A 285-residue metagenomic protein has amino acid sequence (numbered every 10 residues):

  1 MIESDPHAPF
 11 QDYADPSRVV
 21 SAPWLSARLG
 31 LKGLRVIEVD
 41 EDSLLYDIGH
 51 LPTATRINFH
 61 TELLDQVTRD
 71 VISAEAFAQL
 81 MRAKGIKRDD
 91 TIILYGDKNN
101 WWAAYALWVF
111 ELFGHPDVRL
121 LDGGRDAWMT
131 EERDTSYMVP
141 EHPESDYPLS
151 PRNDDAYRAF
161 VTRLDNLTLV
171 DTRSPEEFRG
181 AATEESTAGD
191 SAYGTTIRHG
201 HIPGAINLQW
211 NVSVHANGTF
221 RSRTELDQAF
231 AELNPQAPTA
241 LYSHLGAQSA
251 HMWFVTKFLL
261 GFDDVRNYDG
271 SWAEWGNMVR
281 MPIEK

Functional and structural regions predicted by a protein language model:
I2-P16, D65, V71-D165, A181-A182 (+2 more regions): Thiolate-centered catalytic microenvironments shared by cysteine-dependent enzyme domains
H7-R88, V161-L233, M281: Positively charged, proline/Ser/Thr-rich regional signature most characteristic of the Rhodanese/CDC25-like
L25, A54, F110, W128 (+3 more regions): Terminal peptide-recognition signature
L31-R35, P116-D117, N166-L167, P238-T239 (+1 more regions): Short active-site oxyanion
I48, T130, N277: Phosphate-coordinating loops and pocket residues in cytosolic domains that bind phosphorylated ligands
A229-P235, L241, F254-F258, E274: Short basic/hydrophobic patches in alpha-helices and adjacent helix-turn junctions that form amphipathic surface motifs
T239-A250: A phosphate-binding catalytic loop at a beta-strand-loop-alpha-helix junction that coordinates phosphoryl groups
D263-K285: Extended hydrophobic/aromatic segments used for targeting, binding, or gating
